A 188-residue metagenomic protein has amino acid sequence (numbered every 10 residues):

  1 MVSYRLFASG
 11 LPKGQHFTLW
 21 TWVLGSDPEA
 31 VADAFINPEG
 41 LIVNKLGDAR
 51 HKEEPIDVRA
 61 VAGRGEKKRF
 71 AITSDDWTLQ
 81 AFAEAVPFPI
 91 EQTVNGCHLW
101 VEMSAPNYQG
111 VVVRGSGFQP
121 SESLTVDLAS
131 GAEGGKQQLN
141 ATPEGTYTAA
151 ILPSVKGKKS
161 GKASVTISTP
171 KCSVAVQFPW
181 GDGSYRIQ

Functional and structural regions predicted by a protein language model:
M1-Q188: Extracytoplasmic/secretory-pathway segments with low complexity and glycosylation-like composition
